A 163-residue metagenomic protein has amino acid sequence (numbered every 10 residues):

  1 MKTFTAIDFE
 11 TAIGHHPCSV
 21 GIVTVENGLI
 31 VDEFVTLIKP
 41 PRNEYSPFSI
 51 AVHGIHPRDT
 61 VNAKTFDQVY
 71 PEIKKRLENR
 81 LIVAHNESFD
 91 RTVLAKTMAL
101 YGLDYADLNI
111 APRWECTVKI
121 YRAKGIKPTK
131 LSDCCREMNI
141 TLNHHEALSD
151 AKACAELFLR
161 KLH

Functional and structural regions predicted by a protein language model:
M1-N109, L131-H145: Conserved non-catalytic scaffold segment of RNase H-like nuclease domains
K2-T3, E137, A155-H163: Acidic two-metal-ion nuclease catalytic site recognized across multiple nuclease folds, prominently DnaQ/RNase D-T
F9-I13, K119, A153: Short, glycine/acidic-enriched loop or turn micro-motifs at the edges of active sites
F89-D90, K127, C154: Short phosphate-engaging motifs
L94, I120, C154-F158: Buried hydrophobic packing segments
A111-D133: Short alpha-helix plus adjacent loop in nuclease-associated cores
H144-R160: A charged, well-structured terminal subsegment
